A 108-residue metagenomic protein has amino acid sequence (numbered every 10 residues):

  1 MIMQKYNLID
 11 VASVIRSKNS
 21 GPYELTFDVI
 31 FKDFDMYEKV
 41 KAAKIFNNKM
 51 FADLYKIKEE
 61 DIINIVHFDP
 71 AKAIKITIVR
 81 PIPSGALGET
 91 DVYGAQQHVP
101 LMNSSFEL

Functional and structural regions predicted by a protein language model:
I2-L108: Long, contiguous binding/interaction regions
